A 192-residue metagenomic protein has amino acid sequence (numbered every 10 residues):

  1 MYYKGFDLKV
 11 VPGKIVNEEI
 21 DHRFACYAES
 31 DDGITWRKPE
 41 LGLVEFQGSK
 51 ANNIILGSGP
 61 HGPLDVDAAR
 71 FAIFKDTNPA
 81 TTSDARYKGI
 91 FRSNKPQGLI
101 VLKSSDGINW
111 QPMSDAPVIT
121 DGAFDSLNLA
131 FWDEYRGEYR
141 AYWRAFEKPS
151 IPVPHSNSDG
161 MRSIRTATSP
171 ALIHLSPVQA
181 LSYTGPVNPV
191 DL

Functional and structural regions predicted by a protein language model:
Y2-N128, W132-L192: Beta-rich carbohydrate-recognition and catalytic domains
